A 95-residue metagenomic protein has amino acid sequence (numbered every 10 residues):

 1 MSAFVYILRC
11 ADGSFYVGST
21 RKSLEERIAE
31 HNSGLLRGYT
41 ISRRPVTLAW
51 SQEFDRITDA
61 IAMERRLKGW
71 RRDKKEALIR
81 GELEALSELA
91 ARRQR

Functional and structural regions predicted by a protein language model:
M1-R37, I41-K68, L83-R95: GIY-YIG nuclease catalytic motif and its immediate N-terminal context
R65-L78: Short arginine-rich
